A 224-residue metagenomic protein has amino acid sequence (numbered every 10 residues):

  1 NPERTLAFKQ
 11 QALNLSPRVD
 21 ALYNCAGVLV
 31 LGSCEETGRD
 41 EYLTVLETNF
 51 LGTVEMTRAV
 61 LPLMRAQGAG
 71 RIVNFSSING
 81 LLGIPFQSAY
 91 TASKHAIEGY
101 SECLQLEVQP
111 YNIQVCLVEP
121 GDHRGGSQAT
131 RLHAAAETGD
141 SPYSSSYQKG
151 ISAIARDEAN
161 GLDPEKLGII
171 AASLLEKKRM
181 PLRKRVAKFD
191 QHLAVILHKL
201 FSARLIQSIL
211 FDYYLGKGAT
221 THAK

Functional and structural regions predicted by a protein language model:
N1-A7, R39: The beta1-alpha1 cofactor-binding region of Rossmann-like NAD(H)/NADP(H)-dependent oxidoreductases
C25-V30: Conserved NAD(P)H cofactor-binding loop of Rossmann-fold oxidoreductase domains
S33-C34, E41-L43: Substrate-binding pocket helix/loop in short-chain dehydrogenase/reductase
T57, S93-A96: Active-site helix of classical SDR
T57-R58, E102: A short, exposed helix-loop element centered on a Lys and neighboring polar residues
S77: Residue(s) in the substrate-gating loop at a strand-loop-helix junction that position the organic substrate next
Q109-E158: C-terminal beta-strand-loop-alpha-helix "lid" module of Rossmann-like NAD(P)-dependent dehydrogenases
